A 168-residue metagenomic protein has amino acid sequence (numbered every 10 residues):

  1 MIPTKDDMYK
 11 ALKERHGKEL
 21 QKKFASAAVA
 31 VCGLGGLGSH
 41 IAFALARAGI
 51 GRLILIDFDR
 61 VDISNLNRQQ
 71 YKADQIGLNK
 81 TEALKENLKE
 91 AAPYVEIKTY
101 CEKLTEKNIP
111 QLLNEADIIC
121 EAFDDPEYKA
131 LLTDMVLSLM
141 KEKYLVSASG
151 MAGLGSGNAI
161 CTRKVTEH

Functional and structural regions predicted by a protein language model:
M1-V29: N-terminal charged helix/coil linker that caps or initiates catalytic domains
V31-L34, L55: Hydrophobic Val/Ile/Leu positions in short beta-strands of Rossmann-like dinucleotide-binding domains
L37: Hydrophobic/small residue at the entry helix of a nucleotide-binding pocket
I41-A42, L84: Hydrophobic residues within alpha-helices that form the first helical element adjacent to the glycine-rich loop
R47-R52: Conserved S-adenosyl-L-methionine
D57-A91: Glycine-rich phosphate-binding loop and adjoining beta1-alpha1-beta2 segment of Rossmann-like nucleotide-binding folds
T81-A116, F123-P126: A structured beta-alpha segment of the ubiquitous adenosine-cofactor-binding alpha/beta core
I118-H168: E1/E1-like adenylate-forming module used to activate ubiquitin-like modifiers and sulfur-carrier proteins
